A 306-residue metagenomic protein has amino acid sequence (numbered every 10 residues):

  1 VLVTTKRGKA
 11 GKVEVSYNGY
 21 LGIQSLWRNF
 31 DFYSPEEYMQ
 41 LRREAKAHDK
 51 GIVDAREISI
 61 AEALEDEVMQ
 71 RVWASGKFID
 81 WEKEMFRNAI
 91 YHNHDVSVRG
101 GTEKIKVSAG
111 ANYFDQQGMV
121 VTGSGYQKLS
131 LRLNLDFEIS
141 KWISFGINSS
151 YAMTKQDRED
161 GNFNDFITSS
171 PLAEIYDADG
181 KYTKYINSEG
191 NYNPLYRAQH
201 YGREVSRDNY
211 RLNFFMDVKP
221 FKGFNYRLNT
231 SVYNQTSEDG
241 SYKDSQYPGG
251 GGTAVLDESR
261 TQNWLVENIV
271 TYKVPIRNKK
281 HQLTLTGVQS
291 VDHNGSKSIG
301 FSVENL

Functional and structural regions predicted by a protein language model:
V1-S16, Y91-N93, K106, N112: A beta-strand signature from Gram-negative outer-membrane beta-barrel systems, especially the internal plug domain
T5, G100-T102, Y113, L133 (+4 more regions): Residue-level signature of outer-membrane beta-barrel architecture
K9-K77, M119-N209, R227-L306: Surface-exposed loop/interface segments of Gram-negative outer-membrane beta-barrel transport/assembly proteins
E84-N88, V98-T102: Outer-membrane beta-barrel initiation region
H94, Y210-R211, D217: Phosphate-interacting basic helix/loop segments used at nucleotide- and nucleic-acid interfaces
E103-S108, T236-D239: Short coil-to-beta-strand
G223: Active-site and adjacent substrate-binding regions of carbohydrate-active enzymes
